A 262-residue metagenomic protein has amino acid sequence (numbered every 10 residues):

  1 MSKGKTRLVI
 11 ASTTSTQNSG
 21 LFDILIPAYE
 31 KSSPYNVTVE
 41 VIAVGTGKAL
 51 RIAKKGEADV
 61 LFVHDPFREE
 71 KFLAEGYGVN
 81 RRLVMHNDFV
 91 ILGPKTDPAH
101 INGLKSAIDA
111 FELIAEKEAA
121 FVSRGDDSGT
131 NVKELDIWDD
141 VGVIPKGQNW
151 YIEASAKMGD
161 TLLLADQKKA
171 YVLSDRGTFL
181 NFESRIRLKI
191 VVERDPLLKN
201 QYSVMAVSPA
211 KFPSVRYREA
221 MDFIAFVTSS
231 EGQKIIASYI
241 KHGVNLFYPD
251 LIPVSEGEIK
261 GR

Functional and structural regions predicted by a protein language model:
M1-P34, T38, I42-A43, G47 (+4 more regions): Exported/periplasmic ABC-transporter solute-binding proteins
V60-H86: Acidic, polar ligand-binding/catalytic clefts
H86-D88, E118: Residue-level signal for tight coil/turn positions that link beta-strands
I91: Serine endopeptidase catalytic core focused on the charge-relay Asp
